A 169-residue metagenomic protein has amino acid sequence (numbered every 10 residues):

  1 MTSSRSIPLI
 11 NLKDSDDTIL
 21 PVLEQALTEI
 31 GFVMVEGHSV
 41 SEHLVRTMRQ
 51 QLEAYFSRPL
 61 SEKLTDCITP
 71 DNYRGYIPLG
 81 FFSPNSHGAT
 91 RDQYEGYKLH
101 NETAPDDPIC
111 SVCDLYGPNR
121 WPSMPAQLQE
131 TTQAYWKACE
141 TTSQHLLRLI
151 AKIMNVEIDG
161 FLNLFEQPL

Functional and structural regions predicted by a protein language model:
M1-L169: Peripheral, non-catalytic segments flanking oxidoreductase cores
